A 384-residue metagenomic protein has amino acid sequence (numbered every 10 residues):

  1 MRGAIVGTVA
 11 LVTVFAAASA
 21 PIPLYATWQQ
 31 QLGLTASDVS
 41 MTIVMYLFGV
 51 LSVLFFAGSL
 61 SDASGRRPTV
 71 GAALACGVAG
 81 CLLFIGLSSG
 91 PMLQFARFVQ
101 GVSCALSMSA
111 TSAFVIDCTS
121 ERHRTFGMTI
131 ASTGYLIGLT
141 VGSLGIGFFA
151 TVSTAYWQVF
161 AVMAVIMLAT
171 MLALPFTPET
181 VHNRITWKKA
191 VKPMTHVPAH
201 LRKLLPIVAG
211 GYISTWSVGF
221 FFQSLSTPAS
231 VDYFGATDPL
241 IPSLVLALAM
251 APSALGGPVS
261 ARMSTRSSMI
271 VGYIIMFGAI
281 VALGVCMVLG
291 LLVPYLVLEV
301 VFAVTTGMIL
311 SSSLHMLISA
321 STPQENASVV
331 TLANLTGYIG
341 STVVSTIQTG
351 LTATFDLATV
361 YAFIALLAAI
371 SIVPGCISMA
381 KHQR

Functional and structural regions predicted by a protein language model:
G33, G65, G86-P91, C286-G290: Helix-breaking motifs and short loop linkers at transmembrane-helix boundaries and internal kinks in secondary membrane
L51-G90: Conserved MFS/SLC helix-loop-helix module at the cytosolic interface between two early adjacent transmembrane helices
P91-Q100, V293-V301: Paired small-residue
A96-Y135: Cytoplasmic helix-loop-helix junction between adjacent transmembrane helices in 12-TM secondary transporters
E121-P178: Helix-loop-helix hairpin linking two adjacent transmembrane segments in secondary transporters
I241-T265, M276-A279: Transmembrane alpha-helices of Major Facilitator/SLC transporters
S268-S311: C-terminal transmembrane helical hairpin of 12-TM major facilitator-type secondary transporters
A303-T306, S313-A365: A late C-terminal transmembrane helix in Major Facilitator Superfamily
